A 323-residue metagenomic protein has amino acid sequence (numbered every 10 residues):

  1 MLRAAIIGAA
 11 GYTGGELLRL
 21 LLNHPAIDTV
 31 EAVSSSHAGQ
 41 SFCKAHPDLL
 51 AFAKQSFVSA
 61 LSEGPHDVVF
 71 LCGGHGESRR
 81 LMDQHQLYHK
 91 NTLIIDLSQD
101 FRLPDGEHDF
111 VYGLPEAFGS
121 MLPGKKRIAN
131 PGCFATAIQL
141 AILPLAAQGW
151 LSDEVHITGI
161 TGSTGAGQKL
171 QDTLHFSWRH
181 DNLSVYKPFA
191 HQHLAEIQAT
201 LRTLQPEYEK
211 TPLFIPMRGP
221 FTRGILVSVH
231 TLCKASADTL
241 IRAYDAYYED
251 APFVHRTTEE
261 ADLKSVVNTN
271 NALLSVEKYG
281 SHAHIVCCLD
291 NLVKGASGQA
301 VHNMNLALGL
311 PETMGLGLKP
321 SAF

Functional and structural regions predicted by a protein language model:
M1-D181, Y186-P188, Q205-E207, S275-Y279 (+1 more regions): N-terminal Rossmann-like NAD(P) cofactor-binding subdomain of oxidoreductases, focused on the glycine-rich
L18, Q139-A146, L194-Q198, I241 (+2 more regions): Predominant activation on well-ordered alpha-helical scaffold segments within soluble catalytic domains
H24, Q148, T200-L204, Y247 (+1 more regions): Change "in soluble alpha/beta enzymes" to "in soluble alpha/beta proteins
T29, D153-I157, E209-L213, F253-T257 (+1 more regions): A short coil-to-beta-strand element that immediately follows conserved catalytic motifs
S98, R102, I160, R218 (+2 more regions): Anionic group-transfer/hydrolysis microenvironments
V185-F189, M217-G219, D262-V266: Short Gly/Pro-enriched turn/cap motifs at secondary-structure boundaries
A190-R256: C-terminal substrate-binding/catalytic lobe of Rossmann-fold NAD(P)-dependent dehydrogenases
V227-F323: C-terminal active-site/capping subdomain that shapes the small-molecule cofactor and substrate pocket of enzyme
